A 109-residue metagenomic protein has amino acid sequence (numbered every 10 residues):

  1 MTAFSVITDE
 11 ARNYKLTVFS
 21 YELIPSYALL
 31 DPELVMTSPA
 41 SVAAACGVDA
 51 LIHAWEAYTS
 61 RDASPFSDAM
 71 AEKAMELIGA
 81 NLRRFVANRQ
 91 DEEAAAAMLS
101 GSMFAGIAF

Functional and structural regions predicted by a protein language model:
F4-F109: Carboxylate- and glycine-rich phosphate/diphosphate-binding segment that chelates Mg2+/Mn2+
